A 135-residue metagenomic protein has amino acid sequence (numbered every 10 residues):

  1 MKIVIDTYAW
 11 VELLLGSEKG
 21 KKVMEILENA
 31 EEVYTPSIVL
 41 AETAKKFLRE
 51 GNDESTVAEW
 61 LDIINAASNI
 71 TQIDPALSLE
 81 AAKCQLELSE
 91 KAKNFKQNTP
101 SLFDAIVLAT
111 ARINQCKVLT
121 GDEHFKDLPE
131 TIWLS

Functional and structural regions predicted by a protein language model:
M1-T35, F47-D62: Short, well-structured N-terminal submotif of metal-dependent ribonuclease cores
D6, D104, D122: Acidic active-site catalytic centers that drive phospho-/nucleotidyl reactions and related ester hydrolyses
W10-V11, L40, S78, F125-K126: A generic structural signal for short hydrophobic patches within well-formed alpha-helices
S37-I38, P75, G121-E123: Short secondary-structure boundary segments
A44, L48-K83, E87: Active-site-proximal, substrate-binding regions of enzyme catalytic domains and RNA-binding/basic surfaces
I70-L119: Active-site neighborhoods of divalent-metal-dependent phosphate/nucleic-acid chemistry enzymes
K126-S135: Short, basic/aromatic-enriched C-terminal tail that caps enzymatic domains
